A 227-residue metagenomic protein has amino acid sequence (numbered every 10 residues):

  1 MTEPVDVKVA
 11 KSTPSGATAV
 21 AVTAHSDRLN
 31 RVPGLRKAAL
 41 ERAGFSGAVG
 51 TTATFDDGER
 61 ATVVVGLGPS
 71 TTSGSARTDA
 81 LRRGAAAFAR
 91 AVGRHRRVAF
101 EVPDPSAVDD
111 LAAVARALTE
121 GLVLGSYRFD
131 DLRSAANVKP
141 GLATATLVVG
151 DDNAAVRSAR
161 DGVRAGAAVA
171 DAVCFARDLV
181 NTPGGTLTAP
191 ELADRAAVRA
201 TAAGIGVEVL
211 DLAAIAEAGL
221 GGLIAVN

Functional and structural regions predicted by a protein language model:
M1-N227: Short amphipathic alpha-helical segment within the helicase RecA-like ATPase core that mediates nucleic-acid
